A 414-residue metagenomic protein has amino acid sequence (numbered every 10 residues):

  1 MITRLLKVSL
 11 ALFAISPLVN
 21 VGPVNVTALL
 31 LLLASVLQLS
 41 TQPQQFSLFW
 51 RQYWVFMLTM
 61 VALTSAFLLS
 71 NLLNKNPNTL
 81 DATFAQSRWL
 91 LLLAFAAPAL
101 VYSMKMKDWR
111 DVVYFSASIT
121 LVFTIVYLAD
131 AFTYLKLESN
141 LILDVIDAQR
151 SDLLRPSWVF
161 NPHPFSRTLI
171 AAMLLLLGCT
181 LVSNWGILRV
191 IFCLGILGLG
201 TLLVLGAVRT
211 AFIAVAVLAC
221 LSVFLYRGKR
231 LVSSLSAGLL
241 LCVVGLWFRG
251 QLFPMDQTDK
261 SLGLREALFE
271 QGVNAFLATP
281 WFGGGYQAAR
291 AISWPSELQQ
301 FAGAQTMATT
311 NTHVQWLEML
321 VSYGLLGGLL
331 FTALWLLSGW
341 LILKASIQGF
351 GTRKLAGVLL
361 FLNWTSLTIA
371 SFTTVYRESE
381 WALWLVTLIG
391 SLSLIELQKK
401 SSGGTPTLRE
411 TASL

Functional and structural regions predicted by a protein language model:
M1-T41, L63-L73, L367-I369, L385: N-terminal signal-anchor transmembrane segment
L30-V36, L174, V358-L414: Transmembrane alpha-helices of multi-pass inner-membrane enzymes
M57-S65, N78-V101, D111-T120: Aromatic-anchored transmembrane helix interface
R110-S151, S157-Y226, L341-K344, T365-T368: Alpha-helical transmembrane segments of multi-pass inner-membrane proteins
A129, G206, V223-L262, E270-A278 (+1 more regions): A membrane-periplasm/extracellular boundary helix in multi-pass inner-membrane enzymes that assemble envelope glycans
S157, G200, A304-I342: A conserved mid-to-late transmembrane alpha helix and its immediate loop/hinge that forms the functional core
I191, K229, Y323-S366, G404-T405: Hydrophobic transmembrane alpha-helices and their immediate junctions
M255, D259-A267, G285-Y323, S346: Long extracytoplasmic/lumenal interhelical loops at the membrane interface of multi-pass membrane proteins
